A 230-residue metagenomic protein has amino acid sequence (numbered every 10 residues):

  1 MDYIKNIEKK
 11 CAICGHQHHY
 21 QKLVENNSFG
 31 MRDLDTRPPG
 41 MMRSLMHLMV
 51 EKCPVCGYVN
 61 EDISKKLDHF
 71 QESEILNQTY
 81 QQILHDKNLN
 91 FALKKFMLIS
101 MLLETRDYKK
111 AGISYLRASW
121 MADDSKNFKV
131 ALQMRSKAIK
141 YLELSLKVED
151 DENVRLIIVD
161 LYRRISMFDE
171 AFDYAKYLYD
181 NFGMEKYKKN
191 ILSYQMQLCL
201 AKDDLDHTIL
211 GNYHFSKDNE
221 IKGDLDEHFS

Functional and structural regions predicted by a protein language model:
M1-N77: N-terminal cysteine/histidine-rich coordination modules
S64-V148: Extended interfacial segments that mediate partner engagement and assembly in macromolecular machines
Q78-K95, E185-Y187, S193, D206-D226: Short, intrinsically disordered terminal segments enriched in charged and Pro/Gly residues
N88-F91, K110, V130, M134 (+6 more regions): Structural signature of alpha-solenoid helical repeat junctions
S114-L116, V154-L156, L161: Extended, hydrophobic/aromatic-rich amphipathic alpha-helical segments that build helical scaffolds
S125-K129, R163-D173, Y194-G223: Alpha-helical linker/edge segments of TPR/alpha-solenoid repeat scaffolds and analogous pre-/post-domain helices
R135-K140, D169-Y177, G183-K186, D203-D204: Extended alpha-helical scaffolding segments
